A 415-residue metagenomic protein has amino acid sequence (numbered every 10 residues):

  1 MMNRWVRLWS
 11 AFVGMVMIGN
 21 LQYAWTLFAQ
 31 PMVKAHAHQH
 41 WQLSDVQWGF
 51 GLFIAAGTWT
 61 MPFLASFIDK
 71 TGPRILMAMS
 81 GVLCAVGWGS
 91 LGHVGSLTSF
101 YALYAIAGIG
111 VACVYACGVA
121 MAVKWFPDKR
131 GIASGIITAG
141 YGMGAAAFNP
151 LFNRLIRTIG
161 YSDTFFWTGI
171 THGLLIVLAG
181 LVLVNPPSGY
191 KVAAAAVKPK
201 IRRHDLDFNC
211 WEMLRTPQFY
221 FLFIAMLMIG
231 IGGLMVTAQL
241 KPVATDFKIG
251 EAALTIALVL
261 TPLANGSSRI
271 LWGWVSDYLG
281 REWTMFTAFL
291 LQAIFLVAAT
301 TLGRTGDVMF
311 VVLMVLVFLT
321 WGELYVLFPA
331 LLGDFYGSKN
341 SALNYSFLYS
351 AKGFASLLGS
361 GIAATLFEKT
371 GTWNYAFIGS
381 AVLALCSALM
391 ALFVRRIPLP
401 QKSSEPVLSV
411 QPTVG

Functional and structural regions predicted by a protein language model:
W25-Q30, W211-I270: Extracytoplasmic gate region of multi-pass secondary transporters
L27-W59, A252-I256: Extracellular/periplasmic helix-loop-helix junction of adjacent transmembrane segments in MFS-like secondary
M32, C113-F126, S134, E323-Y336: Intracellular juxtamembrane helix-capping segments at the cytosolic ends of symmetry-related transmembrane helices
M32-V33, F67-I68, A147-I159, A244-T245 (+2 more regions): Interfacial helix-cap and linker-helix signal at transmembrane-aqueous boundaries of multi-pass secondary transporters
G51-S66, V259-L271: Central cavity-lining transmembrane alpha-helices of secondary-active solute carriers, predominantly the Major
W59-G95: Conserved MFS/SLC helix-loop-helix module at the cytosolic interface between two early adjacent transmembrane helices
Y141-S188: Helix-loop-helix hairpin linking two adjacent transmembrane segments in secondary transporters
F247, V259-N265, L271, Y278-L331: C-terminal transmembrane helical hairpin of 12-TM major facilitator-type secondary transporters
